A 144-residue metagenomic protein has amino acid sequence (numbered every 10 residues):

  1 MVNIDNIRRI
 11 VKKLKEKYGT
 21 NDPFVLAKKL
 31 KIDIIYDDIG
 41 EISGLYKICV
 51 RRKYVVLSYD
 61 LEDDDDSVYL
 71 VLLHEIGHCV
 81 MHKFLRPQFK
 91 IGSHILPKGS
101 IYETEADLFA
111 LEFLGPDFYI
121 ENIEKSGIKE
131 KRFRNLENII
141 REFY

Functional and structural regions predicted by a protein language model:
M1-Y144: Active-site hotspot residues in diverse enzymes, especially metal/ion-binding acidic/histidine motifs
